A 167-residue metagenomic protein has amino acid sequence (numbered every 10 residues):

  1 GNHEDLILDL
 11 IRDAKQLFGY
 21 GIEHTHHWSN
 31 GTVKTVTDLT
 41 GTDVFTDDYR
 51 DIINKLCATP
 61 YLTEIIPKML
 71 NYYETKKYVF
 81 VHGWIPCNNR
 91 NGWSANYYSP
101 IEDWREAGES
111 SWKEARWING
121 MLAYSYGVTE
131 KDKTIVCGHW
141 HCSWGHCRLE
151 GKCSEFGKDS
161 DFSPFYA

Functional and structural regions predicted by a protein language model:
G1-N71: Active-site neighborhood of divalent metal-dependent phosphoester bond hydrolases
N2-E4, G83-I85, G138-H141: Active-site metal-binding loops of divalent metal-dependent hydrolases
I7, C87-N89, W144: Short, well-ordered, mixed-charge alpha-helical segments that flank or form enzyme active sites
D9-D13, N91-S94, R148-E150: Short aromatic-enriched loop/helix-cap "lid" or pocket-rim segments at secondary-structure transitions that line
A14-L17, Y97-Y98, K152-S160: Glycine-rich, phosphate-binding/catalytic loops in enzymes
I52-Y97: Hydrophobic, aromatic-enriched interface-forming segments
I85-G127: Active-site-proximal segments of metal-dependent phosphoesterases and phosphodiesterases across multiple
R116, M121-A167: Conserved beta-sheet core of the metallophosphoesterase superfamily
